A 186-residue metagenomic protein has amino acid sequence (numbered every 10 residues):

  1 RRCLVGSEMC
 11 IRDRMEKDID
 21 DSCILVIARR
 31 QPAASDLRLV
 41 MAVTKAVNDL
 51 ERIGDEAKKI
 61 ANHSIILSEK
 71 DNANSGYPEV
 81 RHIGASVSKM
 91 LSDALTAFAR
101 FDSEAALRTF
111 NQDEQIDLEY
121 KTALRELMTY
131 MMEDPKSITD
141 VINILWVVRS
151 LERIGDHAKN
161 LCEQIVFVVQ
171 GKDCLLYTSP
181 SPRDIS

Functional and structural regions predicted by a protein language model:
R1-G6, I11, Y177-S186: Single conserved hydrophobic/aromatic residue that forms the stacking wall/gate of nucleotide- or nucleobase-binding
S7-S22, V40-A42, D93-E126, Y130: Conserved amphipathic alpha-helical segments that form helical-bundle/coiled-coil interaction surfaces
M15-S22, E56-I60, I83-S86, M90 (+3 more regions): Amphipathic, well-ordered alpha-helical segments in soluble domains
S22-N48: Hydrophobic/aromatic-rich structural module bridging two neighboring secondary-structure elements via a short loop
C23-R30, S64-D71, A94-F101, L127-Y130 (+1 more regions): Secondary-structure edge/capping motif, primarily at the C-terminal ends of alpha-helices and the immediately following
Q31-A34, R38, N72-S88, S92 (+5 more regions): Divalent-cation-assisted or electrostatically stabilized phosphate/pyrophosphate-binding catalytic cores
V47-S68, A94-A97, A106-F110, D117-Y120 (+1 more regions): A structural feature that tracks compact, well-ordered secondary-structure segments with a strong bias toward
K121-V141, S150-H157, E163-Q164, G171: Extended, charge-rich C-terminal regions with high alpha-helical propensity
